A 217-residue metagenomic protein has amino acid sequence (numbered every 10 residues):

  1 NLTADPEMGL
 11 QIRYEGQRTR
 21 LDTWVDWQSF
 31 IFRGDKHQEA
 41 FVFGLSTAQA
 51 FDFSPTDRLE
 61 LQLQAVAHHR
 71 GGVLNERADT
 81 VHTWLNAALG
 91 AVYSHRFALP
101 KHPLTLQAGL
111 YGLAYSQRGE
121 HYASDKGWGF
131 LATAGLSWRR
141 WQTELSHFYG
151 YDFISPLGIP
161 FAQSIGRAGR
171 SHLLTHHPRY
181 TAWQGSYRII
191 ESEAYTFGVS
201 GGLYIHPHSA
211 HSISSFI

Functional and structural regions predicted by a protein language model:
N1, H121-D125, R140-Y204: Outer membrane beta-barrel transmembrane domains
N1-A48: Surface-exposed coil loops of outer-membrane beta-barrel proteins
N1-T3, F30-K36, V73-H82, Q117-A123 (+2 more regions): Outer-membrane beta-barrel domain signature
L10-G16, L45-Q49, L89-H95, A132-L136 (+3 more regions): Residues on the lipid-exposed face of transmembrane beta-strands in outer-membrane beta-barrel proteins
G16, V25-I31, A65-G71, H95 (+5 more regions): Transmembrane beta-strands of outer-membrane beta-barrel pores
R18, A50-Q62, R96-L106, R139-E144 (+1 more regions): Short loop/turn motifs that connect adjacent beta-strands in outer-membrane beta-barrel proteins
Q28-Y93: Loop-centered beta-sheet repeat module
H211-I217: Outer-membrane beta-barrel "beta-signal"
